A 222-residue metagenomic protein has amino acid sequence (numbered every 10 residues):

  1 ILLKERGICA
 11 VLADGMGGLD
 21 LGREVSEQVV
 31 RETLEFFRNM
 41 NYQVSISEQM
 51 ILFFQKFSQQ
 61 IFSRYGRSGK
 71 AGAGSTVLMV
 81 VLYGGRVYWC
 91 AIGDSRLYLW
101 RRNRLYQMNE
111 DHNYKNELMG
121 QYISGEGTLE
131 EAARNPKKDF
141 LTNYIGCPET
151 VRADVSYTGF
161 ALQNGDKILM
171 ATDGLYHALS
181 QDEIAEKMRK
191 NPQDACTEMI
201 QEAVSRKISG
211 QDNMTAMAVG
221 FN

Functional and structural regions predicted by a protein language model:
I1-N222: PP2C/PPM-type serine/threonine phosphatase catalytic domain
